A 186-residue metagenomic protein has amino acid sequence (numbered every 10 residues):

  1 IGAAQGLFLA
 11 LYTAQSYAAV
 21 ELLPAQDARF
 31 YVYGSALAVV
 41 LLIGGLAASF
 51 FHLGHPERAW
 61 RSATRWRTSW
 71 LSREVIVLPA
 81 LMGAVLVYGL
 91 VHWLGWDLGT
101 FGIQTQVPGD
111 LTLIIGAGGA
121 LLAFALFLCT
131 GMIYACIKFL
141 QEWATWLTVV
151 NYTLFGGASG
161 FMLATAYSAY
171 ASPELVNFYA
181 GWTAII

Functional and structural regions predicted by a protein language model:
I1-A3, A19, R65-W70, I76-I186: Long, contiguous internal "core" modules enriched in hydrophobic/ aromatic residues
I1-L37: N-terminal signal-anchor module of multipass membrane proteins
Q5-Q15, G45-S49, V87-L90: Alpha-helical transmembrane segments of multi-pass membrane proteins
G6, A10, A47, L53-P56 (+3 more regions): Alpha-helical transmembrane segments of polytopic integral membrane proteins, especially the permease/helical cores
L23-A84: Membrane helical hairpin/interfacial module
